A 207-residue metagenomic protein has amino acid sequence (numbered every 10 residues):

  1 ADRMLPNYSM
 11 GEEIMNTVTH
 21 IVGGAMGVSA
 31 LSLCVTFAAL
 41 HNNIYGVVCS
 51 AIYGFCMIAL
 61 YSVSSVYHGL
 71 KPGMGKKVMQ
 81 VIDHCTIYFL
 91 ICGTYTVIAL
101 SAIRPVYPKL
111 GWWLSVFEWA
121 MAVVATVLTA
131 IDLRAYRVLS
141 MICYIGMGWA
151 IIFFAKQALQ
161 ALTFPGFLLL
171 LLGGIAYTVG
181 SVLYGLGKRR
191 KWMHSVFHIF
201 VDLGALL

Functional and structural regions predicted by a protein language model:
A1-L207: Multi-pass alpha-helical transmembrane bundles in non-GPCR membrane proteins that perform intramembrane catalysis
